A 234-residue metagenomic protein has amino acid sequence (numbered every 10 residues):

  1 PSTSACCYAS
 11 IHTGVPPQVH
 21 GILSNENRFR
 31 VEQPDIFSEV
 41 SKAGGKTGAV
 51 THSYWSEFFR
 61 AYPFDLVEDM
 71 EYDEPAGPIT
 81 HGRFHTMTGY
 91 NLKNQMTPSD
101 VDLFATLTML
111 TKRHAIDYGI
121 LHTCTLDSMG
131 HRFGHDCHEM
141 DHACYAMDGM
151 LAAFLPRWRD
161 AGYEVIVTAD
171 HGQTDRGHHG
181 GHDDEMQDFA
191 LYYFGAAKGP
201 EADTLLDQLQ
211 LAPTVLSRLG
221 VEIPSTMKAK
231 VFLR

Functional and structural regions predicted by a protein language model:
P1-A115, S217, K230-L233: Active-site-proximal alpha/beta segments of enzymes that process anionic O-linked groups
C6-Y8, H12, G181-E222: Substrate-binding rim/cap in mid-to-C-terminal beta-strand-loop elements of soluble/periplasmic
C7, E32-I36, L103, D136 (+5 more regions): Stable alpha-helical elements in mature extracytoplasmic
P16, C124-M129, A196-A197: Short connector loops/turns at beta-strand edges and beta->alpha or beta->beta junctions
T51-Y54, L121-T125, T168-H171: Short, well-ordered beta-to-alpha junction loops that form the rim of enzyme active sites and present histidine/acidic
S56-A61, D127-H131, T174-G177: Short catalytic/ligand-binding loop motif for oxyanion handling, primarily in non-cytosolic enzymes, centered on
A105-A153: Active-site His/acidic residue clusters
A143-D184, L191, V215: Metal-dependent active-site segment of extracytoplasmic phospho-/sulfohydrolases and closely related
